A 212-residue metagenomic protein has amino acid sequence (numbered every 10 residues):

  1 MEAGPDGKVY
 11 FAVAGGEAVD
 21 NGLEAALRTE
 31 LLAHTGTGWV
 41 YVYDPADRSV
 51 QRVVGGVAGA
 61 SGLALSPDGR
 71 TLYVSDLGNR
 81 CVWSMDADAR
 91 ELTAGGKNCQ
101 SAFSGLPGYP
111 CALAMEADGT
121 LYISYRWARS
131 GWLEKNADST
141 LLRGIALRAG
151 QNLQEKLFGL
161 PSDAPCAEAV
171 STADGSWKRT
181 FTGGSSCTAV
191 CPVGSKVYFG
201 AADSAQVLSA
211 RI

Functional and structural regions predicted by a protein language model:
M1-V9, E17, H34-W39, V53-T71 (+3 more regions): Beta-rich, blade/repeat-based domains predominating in secreted/periplasmic proteins but also intracellular
A3, V9-N21, G56, L72-N79 (+3 more regions): Conserved beta-strand positions in repeat-built beta-propeller and related beta-rich domains
F11-T35, R126-P161: Short, conserved, GDST-rich strand-edge loop motifs in beta-rich repeat architectures
G38-Y41, C81-W83, C166-E168, Q206-L208: A short loop-to-beta-strand structural motif that recurs across blades of beta-propeller domains
Y43-R48, D86-R90, S171-G175, R211-I212: Short loop/turn segments that connect beta-strands within beta-propeller blades
S49-V54, N98-F103, S176-F181: A short beta-strand motif characteristic of beta-propeller blades
M85-T140: A beta-strand-loop signature enriched in Asp, Gly, Thr, and Trp that corresponds to the sialidase/neuraminidase Asp-box
T188-I212: Blade-level signature of beta-propeller repeat domains, shared across WD40, Kelch, NHL, RCC1 and BNR/Asp-box propellers
